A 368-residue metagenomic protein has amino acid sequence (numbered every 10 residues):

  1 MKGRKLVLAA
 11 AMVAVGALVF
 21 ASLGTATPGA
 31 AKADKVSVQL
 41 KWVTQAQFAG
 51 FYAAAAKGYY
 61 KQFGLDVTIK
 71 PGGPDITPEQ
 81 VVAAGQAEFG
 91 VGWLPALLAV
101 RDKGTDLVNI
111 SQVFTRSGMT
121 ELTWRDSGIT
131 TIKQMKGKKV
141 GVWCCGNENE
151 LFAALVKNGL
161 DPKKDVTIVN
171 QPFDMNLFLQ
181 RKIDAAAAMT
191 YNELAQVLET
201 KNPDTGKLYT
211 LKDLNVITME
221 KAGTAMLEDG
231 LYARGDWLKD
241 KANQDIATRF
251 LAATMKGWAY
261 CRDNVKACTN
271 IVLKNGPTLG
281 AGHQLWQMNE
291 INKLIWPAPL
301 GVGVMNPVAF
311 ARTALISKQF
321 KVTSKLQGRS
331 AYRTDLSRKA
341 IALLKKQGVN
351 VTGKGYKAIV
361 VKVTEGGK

Functional and structural regions predicted by a protein language model:
M1-K35, K345-K368: Short, low-complexity disordered leader/linker segments with a strong preference for bacterial N-terminal type II
T27-Q180, D184-Y191, L211-D213, I217-M219: Short, glycine-/small- and polar/acidic-enriched structural segments that line small-molecule recognition paths
Q62, L208-T224, K293-P307: Short, solvent-exposed loop/beta-turn-alpha elements that line the ligand-binding surface or hinge of extracytoplasmic
T68, I76, I168, L214-I217 (+2 more regions): Short linear loop/turn motifs
P95, F173-N176, I183-T278: Pocket-lining segment of extracytoplasmic ligand-binding domains
D240-S324: Secondary-structure end/capping motifs
A311-K368: Conserved C-terminal helix/tail region of periplasmic/extracytoplasmic solute-binding proteins
